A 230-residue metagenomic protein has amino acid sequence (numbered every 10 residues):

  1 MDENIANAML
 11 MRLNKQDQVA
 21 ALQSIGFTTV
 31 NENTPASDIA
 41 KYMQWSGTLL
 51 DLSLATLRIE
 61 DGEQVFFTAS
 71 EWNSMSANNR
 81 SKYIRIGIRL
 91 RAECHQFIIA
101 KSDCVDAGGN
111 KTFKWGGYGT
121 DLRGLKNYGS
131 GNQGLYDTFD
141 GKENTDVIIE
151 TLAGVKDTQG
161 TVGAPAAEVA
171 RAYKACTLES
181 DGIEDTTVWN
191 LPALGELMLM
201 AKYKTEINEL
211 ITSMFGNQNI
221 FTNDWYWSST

Functional and structural regions predicted by a protein language model:
D2-D185: Short, compositionally biased
V155-N190, L194-T230: An exposed tryptophan-centered "aromatic clamp" motif
